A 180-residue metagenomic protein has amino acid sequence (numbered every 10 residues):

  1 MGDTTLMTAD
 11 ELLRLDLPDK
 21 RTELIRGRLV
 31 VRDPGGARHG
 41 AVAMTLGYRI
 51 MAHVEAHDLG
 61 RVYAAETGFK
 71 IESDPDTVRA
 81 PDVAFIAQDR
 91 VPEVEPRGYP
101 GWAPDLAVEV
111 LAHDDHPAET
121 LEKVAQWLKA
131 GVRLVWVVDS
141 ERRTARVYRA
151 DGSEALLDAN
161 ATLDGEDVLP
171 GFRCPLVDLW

Functional and structural regions predicted by a protein language model:
M1-W180: Gly/Pro/Ser/Thr-rich low-complexity, intrinsically disordered segments predominantly at protein N-termini
